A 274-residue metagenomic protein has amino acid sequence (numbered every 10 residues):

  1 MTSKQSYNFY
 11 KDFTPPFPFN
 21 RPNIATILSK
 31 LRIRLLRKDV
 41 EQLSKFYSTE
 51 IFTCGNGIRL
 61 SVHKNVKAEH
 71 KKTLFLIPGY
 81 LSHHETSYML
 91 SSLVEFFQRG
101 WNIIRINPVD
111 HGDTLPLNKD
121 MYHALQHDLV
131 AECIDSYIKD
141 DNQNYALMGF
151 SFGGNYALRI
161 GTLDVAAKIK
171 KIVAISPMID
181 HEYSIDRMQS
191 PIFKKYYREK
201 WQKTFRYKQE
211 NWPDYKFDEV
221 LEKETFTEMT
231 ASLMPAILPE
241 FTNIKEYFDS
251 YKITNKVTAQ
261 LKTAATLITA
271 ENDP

Functional and structural regions predicted by a protein language model:
T26-E69: N-terminal cap/lid segment of alpha/beta-hydrolase-fold proteins
E50, F75, I104, A146-M148 (+2 more regions): Hydrophobic/aromatic beta-strand patches that form the interior of the parallel beta-sheet core in alpha/beta enzyme
R59, N65-L117: Short, surface-exposed "cap/lid" segments of acyl-processing enzymes
I77-Y80, S151, A270: Glycine-rich His-Gly loop
L93, V109-A146: Catalytic nucleophile-loop/oxyanion-hole region of alpha/beta-hydrolase and closely related hydrolase-like folds
A146-P239: Alpha/beta-hydrolase-fold enzymes
A236-V257: Active-site nucleophile elbow and catalytic-triad environment of alpha/beta-hydrolase enzymes
L261, L267-T269, D273: Short beta-strand/loop motif that positions the catalytic acidic residue of the alpha/beta-hydrolase fold
